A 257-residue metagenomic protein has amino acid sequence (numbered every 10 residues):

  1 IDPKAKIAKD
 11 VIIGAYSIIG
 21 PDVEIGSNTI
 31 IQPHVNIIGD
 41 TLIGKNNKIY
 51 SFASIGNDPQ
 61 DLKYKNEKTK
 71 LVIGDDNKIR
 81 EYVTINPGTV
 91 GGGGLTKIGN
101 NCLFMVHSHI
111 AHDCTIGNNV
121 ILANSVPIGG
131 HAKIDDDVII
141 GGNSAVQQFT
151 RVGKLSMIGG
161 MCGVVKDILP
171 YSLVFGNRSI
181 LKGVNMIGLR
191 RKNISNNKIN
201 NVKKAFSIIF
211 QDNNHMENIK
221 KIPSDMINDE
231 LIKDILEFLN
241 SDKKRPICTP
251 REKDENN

Functional and structural regions predicted by a protein language model:
I1-I180: Structural signal for interior beta-strand "rungs" in well-ordered beta-sheet cores of soluble enzyme domains
P3-K4, K9-D10, N46, F52 (+5 more regions): Terminal amphipathic alpha-helical/low-complexity segments used for targeting or macromolecular assembly
